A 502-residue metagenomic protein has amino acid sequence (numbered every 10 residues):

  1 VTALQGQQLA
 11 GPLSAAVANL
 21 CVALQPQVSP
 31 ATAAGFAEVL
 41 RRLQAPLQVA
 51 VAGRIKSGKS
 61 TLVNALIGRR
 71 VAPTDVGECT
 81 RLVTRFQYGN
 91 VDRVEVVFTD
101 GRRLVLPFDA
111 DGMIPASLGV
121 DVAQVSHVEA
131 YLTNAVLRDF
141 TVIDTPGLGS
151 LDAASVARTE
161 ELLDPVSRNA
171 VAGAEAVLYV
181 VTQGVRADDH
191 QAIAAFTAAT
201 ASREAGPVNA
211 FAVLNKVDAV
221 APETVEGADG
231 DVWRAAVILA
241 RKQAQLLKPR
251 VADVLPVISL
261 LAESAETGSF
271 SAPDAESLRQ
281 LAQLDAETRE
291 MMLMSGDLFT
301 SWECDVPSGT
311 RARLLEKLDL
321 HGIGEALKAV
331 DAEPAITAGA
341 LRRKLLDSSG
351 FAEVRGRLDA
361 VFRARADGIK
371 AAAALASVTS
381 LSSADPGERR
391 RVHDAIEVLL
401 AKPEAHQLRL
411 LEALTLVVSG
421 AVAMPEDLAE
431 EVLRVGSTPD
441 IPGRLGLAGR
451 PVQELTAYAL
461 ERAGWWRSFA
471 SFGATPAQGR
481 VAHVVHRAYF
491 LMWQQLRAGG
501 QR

Functional and structural regions predicted by a protein language model:
V1-V28: Charged, amphipathic alpha-helical linker segments immediately N-terminal to NTP-binding catalytic cores
L24, E333, R365, W466-G473: Secondary-structure edge/capping motif, primarily at the C-terminal ends of alpha-helices and the immediately following
L24, F36-L43, Y489: Generic L/I/V-rich hydrophobic alpha-helical segments across diverse proteins
A33-F36, V378, I396, V485-Y489: Short amphipathic alpha-helical coiled-coil/interface segments
L40, Q44-M291, S348: Globular "head" domains of long coiled-coil molecular machines
G58, E325-E333, E461-W465: Active-site-adjacent bridging/hinge elements
P207, F211, V217-L408: C-terminal end of P-loop GTPase domains and the immediately downstream helical coupling element
H406-R502: N-terminal J-domain/J-like co-chaperone modules of DnaJ/Hsp40 proteins
